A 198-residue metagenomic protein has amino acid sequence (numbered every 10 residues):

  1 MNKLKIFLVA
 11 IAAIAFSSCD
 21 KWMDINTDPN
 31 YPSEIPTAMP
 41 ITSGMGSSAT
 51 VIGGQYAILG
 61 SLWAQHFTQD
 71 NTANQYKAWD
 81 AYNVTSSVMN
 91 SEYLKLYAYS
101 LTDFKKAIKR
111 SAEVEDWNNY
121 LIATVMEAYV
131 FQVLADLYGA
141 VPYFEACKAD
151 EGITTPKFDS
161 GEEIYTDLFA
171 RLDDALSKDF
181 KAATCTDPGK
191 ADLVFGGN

Functional and structural regions predicted by a protein language model:
M1-L8: Bacterial N-terminal signal peptides that target proteins for export
K3, T27-D28, S160: Short, solvent-exposed coil/turn linker segments
C19-T68, S91, K106: Acidic, glycine-rich segments characteristic of secretory precursors and extracytoplasmic regions
I35-T37, N71-E127, Q132-N198: Structured, solvent-exposed acidic/aromatic patches
